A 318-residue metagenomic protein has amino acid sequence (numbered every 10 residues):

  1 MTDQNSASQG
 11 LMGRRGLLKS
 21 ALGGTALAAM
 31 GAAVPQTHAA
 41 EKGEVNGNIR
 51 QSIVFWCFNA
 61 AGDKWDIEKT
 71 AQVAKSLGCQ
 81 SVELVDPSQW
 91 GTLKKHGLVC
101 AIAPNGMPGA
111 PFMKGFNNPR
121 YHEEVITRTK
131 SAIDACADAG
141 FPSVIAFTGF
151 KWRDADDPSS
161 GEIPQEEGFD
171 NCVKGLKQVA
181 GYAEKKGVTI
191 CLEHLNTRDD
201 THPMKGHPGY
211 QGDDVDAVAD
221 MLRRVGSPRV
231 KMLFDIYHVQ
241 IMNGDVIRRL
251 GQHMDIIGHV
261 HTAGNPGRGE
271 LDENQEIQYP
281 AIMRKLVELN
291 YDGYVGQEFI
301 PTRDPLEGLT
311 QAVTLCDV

Functional and structural regions predicted by a protein language model:
T2-S76, F141-P142, A155-D156, H202-P203 (+1 more regions): Histidine-acidic metal/acid-base catalytic patches
A21-G31, E41-G43, G115-K231, I241: Active-site acidic/histidine proton-transfer and metal-coordination neighborhood in alpha/beta enzyme cores
V54-K64, F112-E124: Active-site mouth loops of central-metabolism enzymes
C79-V85: Short, hydrophobic beta-strand segments that form beta-sheet elements in well-ordered domains
W90-L93: Active-site-adjacent beta->alpha loops and helix N-cap segments on the catalytic face of soluble alpha/beta enzymes
V99-P108: Short hydrophobic/aromatic-enriched beta-strand-loop microsegments
